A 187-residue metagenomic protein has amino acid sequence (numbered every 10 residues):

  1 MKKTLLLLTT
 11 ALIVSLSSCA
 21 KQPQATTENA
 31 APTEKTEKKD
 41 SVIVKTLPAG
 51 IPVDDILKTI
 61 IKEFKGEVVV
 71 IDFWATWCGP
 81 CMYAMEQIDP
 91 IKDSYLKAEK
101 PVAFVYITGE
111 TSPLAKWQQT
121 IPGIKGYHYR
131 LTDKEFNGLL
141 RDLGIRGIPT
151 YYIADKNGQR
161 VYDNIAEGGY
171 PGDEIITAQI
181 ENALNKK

Functional and structural regions predicted by a protein language model:
M1-I51, K187: N-terminal targeting signals for export/organelle localization
P48-V69: A short beta-strand-turn-helix
D54-I61, M85-K92, L114, Q118 (+3 more regions): Extracytoplasmic/secreted envelope proteins and their assembly/folding machinery, especially bacterial periplasmic
E67-V69, F73-W77, G147: Short pre-active-site segment immediately N-terminal to redox-active cysteine/selenocysteine motifs in thiol-based
I71, V105-I107, Y152: Conserved hydrophobic packing residues within short motifs/helices of P-loop NTPase cores of ABC-family ATPases
F73-P90: Conserved redox-active cysteine motifs that mediate thiol-disulfide chemistry, especially di-cysteine Cys-X(1-2)-Cys
Y83, K134-E181: Thiol/disulfide oxidoreductase modules built on the thioredoxin-like
D93-E135, I145: Conserved segment of the thioredoxin-like fold in thiol-based oxidoreductases
